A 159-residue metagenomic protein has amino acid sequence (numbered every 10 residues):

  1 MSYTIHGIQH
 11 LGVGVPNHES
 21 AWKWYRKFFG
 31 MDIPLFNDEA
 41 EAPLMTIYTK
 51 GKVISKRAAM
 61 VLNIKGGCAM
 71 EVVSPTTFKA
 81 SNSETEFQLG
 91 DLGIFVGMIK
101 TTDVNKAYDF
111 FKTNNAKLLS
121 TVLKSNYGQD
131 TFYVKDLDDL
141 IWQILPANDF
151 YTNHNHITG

Functional and structural regions predicted by a protein language model:
M1-T4, V13, F36, C68-M70 (+2 more regions): Vicinal oxygen chelate
G14-G67, K106, T113, L123-S125 (+1 more regions): Core segments of cupin and vicinal oxygen chelate
A42-T46, K79-E84, F150-H154: A short, acidic/glycine-rich surface segment
N63, V73-P75: Acidic/polar N-terminal loop/beta-strand segments that form early-domain functional surfaces
P75-F78, A147: Acetyl-CoA-dependent GNAT
E86-Q88: Glycan-recognition patch characteristic of GH18 chitinases/ENGases and related GlcNAc/peptidoglycan-binding proteins
L92-V96: Eukaryotic phosphotyrosine signaling hubs
